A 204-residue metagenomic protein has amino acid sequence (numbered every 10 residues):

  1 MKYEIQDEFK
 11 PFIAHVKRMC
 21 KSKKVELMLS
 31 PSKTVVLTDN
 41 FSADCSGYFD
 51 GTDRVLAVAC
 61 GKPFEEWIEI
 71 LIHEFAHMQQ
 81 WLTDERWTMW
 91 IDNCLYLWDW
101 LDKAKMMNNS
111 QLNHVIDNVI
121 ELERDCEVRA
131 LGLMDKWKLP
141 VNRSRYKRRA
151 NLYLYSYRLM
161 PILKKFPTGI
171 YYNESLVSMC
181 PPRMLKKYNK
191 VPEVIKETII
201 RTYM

Functional and structural regions predicted by a protein language model:
M1-L37, S46, T52, V128-A130 (+1 more regions): A metal-dependent hydrolase signature that marks the N-terminal structural subdomain at the beginning of catalytic folds
Q6, K23-E66, F75-L82, T88: Active-site scaffold of zinc-dependent metalloenzymes
F9-V16, R86-L97, A150, Y172-N173 (+3 more regions): Generic structural signal of hydrophobic/aromatic residues within well-ordered alpha-helices of folded domains
P63-E66, N109-E123, V128-M204: Long, well-structured alpha-helical subdomains associated with metal-dependent extracellular/ecto-lumenal hydrolases
E65, W81-V119, Y146-K147: Post-HEXXH active-site segment of zinc metalloproteases
F75-A76, D84, Y96-L97, M160-P161 (+1 more regions): Short, charged/polar low-complexity linear motifs in solvent-exposed/disordered segments
